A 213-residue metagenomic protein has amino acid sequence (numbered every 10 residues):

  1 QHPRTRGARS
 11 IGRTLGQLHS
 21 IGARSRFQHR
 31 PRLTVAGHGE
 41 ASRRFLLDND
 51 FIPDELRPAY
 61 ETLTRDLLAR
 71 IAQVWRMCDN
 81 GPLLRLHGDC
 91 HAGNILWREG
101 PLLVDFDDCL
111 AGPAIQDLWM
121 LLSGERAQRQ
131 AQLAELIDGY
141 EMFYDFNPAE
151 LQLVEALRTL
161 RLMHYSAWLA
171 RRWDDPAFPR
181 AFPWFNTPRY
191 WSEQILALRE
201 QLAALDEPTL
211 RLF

Functional and structural regions predicted by a protein language model:
H2-A59, G81-L83, A181-W184: A cross-family kinase active-site recognition segment
R4, A8-G12, I115, R129 (+1 more regions): Short, charged, low-complexity patches
G37-L46, E141-N147, W184-Q201: Short, mixed-charge aromatic SLiMs
D50-F51, A167-F213: ATP/Mg2+ or Mg2+-diphosphate-binding catalytic cores that bind nucleotide phosphates or diphosphates via glycine-rich
Y60-V74: Mechanochemical coupling/switch segment within NTP-driven translocation systems
A72-L118: Active-site acidic catalytic loop and adjacent metal/ATP-binding pocket of ATP-dependent phosphoryl transfer enzymes
A114-F146, R161-A177: Active-site activation/catalytic loop segments of kinase-like enzymes and analogous catalytic loops in related
P148-R158: All-alpha amphipathic helical-bundle segments outside canonical DNA-binding/catalytic cores that form hydrophobic
